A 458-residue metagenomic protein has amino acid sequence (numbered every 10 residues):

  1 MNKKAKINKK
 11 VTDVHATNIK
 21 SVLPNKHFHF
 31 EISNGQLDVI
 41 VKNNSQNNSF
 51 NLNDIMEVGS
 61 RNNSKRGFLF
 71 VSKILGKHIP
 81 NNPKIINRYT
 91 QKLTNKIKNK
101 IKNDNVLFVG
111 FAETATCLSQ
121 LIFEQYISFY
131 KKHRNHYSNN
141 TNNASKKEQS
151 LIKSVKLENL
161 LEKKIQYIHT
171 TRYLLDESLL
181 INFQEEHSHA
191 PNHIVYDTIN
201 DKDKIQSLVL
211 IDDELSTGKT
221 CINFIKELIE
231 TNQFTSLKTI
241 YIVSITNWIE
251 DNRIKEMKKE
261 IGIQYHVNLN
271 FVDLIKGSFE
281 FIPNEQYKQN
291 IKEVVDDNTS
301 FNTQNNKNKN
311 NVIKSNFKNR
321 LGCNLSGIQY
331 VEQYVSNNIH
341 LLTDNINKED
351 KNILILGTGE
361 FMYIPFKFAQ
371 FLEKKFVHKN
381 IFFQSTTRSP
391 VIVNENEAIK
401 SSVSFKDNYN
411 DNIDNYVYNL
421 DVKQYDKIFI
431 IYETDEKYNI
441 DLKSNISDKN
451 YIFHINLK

Functional and structural regions predicted by a protein language model:
M1-K458: PRPP-associated nucleotide enzymes
